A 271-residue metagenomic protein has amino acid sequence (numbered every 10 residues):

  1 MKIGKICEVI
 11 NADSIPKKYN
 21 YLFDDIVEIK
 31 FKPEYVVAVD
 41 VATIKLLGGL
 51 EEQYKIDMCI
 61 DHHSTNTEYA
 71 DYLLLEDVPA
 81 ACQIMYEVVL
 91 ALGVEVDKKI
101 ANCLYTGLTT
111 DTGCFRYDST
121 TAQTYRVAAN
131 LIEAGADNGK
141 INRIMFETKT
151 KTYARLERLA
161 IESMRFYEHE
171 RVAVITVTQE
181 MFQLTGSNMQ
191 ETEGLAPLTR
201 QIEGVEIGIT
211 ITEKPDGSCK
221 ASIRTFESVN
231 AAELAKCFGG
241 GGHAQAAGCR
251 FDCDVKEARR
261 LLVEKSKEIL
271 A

Functional and structural regions predicted by a protein language model:
M1-K18, K32, T110-C237, G242-A271: Hydrophobic helix-and-loop "lid/oligomerization" segment in the mid-to-C-terminal part of catalytic domains
M1-K55: N-terminal small/polar loop signature for handling phosphorylated ligands or for N-terminal nucleophile
D25-I29, L75-D77, T225-E227: Short, hinge-like loop/turn segments at secondary-structure boundaries
V41-I44, H63-T65, Q179-E180, K214: Short glycine-rich anion-binding loops that position phosphate/pyrophosphate groups of nucleotides and phosphorylated
L46-G49, E68-Y69, K220: Short glycine-/acidic-enriched loop or helix-start segments at secondary-structure transitions that form or flank
Q53-N66: Acidic-glycine-rich active-site phosphate/pyrophosphate-binding loop
H63-V127: Short alpha-helices
